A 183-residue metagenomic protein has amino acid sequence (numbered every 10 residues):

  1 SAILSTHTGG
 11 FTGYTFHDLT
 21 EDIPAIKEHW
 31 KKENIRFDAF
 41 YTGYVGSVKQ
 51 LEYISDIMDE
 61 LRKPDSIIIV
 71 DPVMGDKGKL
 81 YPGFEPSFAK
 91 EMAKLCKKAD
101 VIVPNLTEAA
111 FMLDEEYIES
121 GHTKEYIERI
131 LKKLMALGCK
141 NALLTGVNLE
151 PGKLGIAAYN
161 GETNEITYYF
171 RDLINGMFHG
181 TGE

Functional and structural regions predicted by a protein language model:
S1, T167-Y169: Beta-strand scaffold of nucleotide-dependent catalytic cores
S1-P82: Conserved N-terminal subdomain of the carbohydrate kinase-like
L4-S5, G46, M74-D76, E108 (+2 more regions): Glycine-rich beta-alpha junction loops
A39-T42, I69-K77, V103-L113, L144 (+1 more regions): Short beta-strands and strand-loop turn motifs
Y44, V147, T181-E183: Gly/Ser/Thr-rich helix-start
G83-I166, I174-G176: Conserved phosphate/ATP/ADP-binding segment of small-molecule kinases
L173-E183: Short glycine/threonine-rich catalytic loop with a Thr-x-Gly-x-Asp
